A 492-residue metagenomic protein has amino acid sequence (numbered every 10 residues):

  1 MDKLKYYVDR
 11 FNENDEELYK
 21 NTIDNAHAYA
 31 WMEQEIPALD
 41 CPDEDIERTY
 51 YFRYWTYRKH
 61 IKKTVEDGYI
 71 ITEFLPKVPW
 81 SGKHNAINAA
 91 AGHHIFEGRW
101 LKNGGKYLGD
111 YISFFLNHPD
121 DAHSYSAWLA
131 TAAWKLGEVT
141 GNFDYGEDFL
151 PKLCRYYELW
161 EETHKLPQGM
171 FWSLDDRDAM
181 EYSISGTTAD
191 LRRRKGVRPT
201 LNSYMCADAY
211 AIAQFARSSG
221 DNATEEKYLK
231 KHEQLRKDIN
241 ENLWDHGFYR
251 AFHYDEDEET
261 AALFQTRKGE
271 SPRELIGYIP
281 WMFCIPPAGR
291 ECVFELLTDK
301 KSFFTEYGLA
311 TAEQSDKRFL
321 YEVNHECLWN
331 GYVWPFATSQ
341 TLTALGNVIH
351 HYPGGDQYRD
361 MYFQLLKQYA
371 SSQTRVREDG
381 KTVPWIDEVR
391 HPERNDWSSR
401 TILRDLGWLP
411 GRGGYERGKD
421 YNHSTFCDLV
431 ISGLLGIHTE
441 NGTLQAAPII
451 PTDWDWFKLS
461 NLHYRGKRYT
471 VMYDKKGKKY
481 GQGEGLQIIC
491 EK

Functional and structural regions predicted by a protein language model:
M1-R48, Y54, N347-G354, R417-T425 (+1 more regions): Terminal accessory carbohydrate-recognition/targeting modules of carbohydrate-active enzymes
K3-Y6, N14, I23-E33, P37-D40 (+6 more regions): Catalytic cores of carbohydrate-active enzymes
D15-C154, K268-I285, E313-L342, G346 (+1 more regions): Substrate-binding groove/exosite segments of carbohydrate-active enzymes
C41-F52, K59-K62, G82-H84, N88-A89 (+7 more regions): Active-site acid/base region of carbohydrate-active enzymes
T72-P79, L108-D120, R177-V197, E258-Q265 (+2 more regions): Acidic/His metal-coordination segments adjacent to aromatic residues that form catalytic metal sites in metalloenzymes
D121-A122, R198-L201, D221, W334: Short coil/turn linker motifs that delimit alpha-helical repeat modules in TPR/alpha-solenoid proteins
L129, S219-E256, E291-K467: Non-catalytic carbohydrate-binding regions of carbohydrate-active enzymes
G137-E138, A213, G220, I349: Short coil/turn linking the two alpha-helices of tandem helical-hairpin repeats
